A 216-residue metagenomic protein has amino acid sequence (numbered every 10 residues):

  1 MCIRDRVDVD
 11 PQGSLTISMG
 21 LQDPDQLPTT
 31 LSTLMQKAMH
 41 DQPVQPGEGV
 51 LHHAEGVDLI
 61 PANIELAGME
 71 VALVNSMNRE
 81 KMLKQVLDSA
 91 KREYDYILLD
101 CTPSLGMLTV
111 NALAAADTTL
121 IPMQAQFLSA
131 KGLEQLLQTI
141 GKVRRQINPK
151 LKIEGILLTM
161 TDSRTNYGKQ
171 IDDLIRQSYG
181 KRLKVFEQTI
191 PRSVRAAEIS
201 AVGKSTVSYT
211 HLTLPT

Functional and structural regions predicted by a protein language model:
M1, T213-T216: Positively charged, low-complexity/disordered segments
R4-L212: P-loop NTP-binding core
